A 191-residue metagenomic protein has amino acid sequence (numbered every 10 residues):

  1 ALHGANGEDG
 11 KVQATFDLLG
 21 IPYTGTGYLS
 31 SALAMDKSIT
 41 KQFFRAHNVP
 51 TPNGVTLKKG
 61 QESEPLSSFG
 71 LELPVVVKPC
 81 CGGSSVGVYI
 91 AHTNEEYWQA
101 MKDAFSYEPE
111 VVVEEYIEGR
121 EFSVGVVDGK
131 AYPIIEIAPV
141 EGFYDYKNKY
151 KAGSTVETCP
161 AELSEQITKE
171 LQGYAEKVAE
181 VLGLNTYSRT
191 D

Functional and structural regions predicted by a protein language model:
A1-N53: Conserved N-proximal alpha/beta basic substrate-recognition cap immediately N-terminal to, or forming the N-lobe
G4, S85, V140: Glycine-rich phosphate/pyrophosphate-binding beta-alpha loops
T24, P52-N53, Y132, Y144 (+1 more regions): A short, local hydrophobic-aromatic micro-motif
A32-R120, Q172-G173: Active-site nucleotide/adenylate-binding loops and adjacent lid/helix of ATP-dependent enzymes
H92-G173, V178: Phosphate-binding site of ATP-dependent enzymes
V111, E115, N185-D191: A short glycine-rich, hydrophobically flanked beta-strand micro-motif that places a catalytic Asp/Glu for divalent metal
